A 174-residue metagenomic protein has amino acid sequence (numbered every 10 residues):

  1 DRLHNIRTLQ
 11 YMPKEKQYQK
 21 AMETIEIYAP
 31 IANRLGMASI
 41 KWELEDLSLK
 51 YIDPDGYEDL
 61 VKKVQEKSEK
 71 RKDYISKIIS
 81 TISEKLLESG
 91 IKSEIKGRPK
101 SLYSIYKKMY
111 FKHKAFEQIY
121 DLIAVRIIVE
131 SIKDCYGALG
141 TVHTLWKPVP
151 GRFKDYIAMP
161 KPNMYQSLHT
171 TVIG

Functional and structural regions predicted by a protein language model:
R2-G174: Nucleic-acid processing machinery
